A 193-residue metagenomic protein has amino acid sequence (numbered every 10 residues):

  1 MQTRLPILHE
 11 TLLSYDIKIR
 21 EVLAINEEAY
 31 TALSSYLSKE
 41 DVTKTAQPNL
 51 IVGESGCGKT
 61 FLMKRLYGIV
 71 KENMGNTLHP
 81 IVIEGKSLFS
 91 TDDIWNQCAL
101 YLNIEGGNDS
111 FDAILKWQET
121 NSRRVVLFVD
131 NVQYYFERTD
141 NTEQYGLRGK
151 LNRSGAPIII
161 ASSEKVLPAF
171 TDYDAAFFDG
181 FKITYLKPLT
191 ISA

Functional and structural regions predicted by a protein language model:
M1-A46: A short, basic N-terminal segment
T45-K64: Walker A/P-loop nucleotide-binding motif
A46-L50, P80, R124-V126, P157: Residue-level preference for the first positions of well-ordered beta-strands
N49, E72-S87: Conserved catalytic segments around the Walker B and adjacent sensor/switch elements of P-loop NTPase domains
Y67, I83, S87-G106: Conserved NTP-binding/hydrolysis module of P-loop NTPases
D112-V166, D172-F177: Conserved Walker B catalytic segment
L186-A193: Conserved small helical "lid"/interfacial subdomain of P-loop NTPases
